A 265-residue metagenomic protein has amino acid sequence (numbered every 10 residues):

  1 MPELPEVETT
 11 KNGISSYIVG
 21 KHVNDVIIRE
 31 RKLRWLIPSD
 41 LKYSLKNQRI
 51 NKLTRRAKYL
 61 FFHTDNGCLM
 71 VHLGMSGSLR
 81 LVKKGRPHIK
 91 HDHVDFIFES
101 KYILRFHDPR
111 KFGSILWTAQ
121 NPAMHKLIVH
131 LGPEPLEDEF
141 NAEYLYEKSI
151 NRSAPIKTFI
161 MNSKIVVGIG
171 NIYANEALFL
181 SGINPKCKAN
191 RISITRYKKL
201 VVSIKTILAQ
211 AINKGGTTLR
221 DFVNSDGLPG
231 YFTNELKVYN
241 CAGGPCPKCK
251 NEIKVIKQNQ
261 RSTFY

Functional and structural regions predicted by a protein language model:
M1-G113, V238, G244-K248, R261-Y265: A cross-family signal for N-terminal binding/gating loops and helix N-caps that shape access to the active site
M1-L4, P135, E139, S193-V201: Generic detection of long, well-ordered alpha-helical segments
G20, N47, G132-P133, G182: Glycine-centered secondary-structure boundary/capping sites
H22-D40, T54, C68-M70, Y144-Y265: Basic, nucleic-acid-binding surfaces and adjacent catalytic neighborhoods in DNA/RNA-processing proteins
D65-G168, Y173-L180, K188: Phosphate/anion-contacting hairpin/loop surfaces
